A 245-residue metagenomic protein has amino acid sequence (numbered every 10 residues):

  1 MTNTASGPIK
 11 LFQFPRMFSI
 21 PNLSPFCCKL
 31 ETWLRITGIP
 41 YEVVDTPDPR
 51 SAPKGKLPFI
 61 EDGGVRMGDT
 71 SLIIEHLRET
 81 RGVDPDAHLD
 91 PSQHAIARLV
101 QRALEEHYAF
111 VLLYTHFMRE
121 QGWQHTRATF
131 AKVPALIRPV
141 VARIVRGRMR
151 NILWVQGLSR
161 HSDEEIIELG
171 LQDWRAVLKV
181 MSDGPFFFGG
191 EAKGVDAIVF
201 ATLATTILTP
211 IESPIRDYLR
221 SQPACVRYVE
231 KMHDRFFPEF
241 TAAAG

Functional and structural regions predicted by a protein language model:
M1-P139, F187, I207: GST-like domain detector, emphasizing the conserved glutathione-binding G-site in the N-terminal thioredoxin-like
F110-V226, D234: GST-like fold's C-terminal all-alpha helical module
R235, E239-G245: Charge-dense, extended regions
